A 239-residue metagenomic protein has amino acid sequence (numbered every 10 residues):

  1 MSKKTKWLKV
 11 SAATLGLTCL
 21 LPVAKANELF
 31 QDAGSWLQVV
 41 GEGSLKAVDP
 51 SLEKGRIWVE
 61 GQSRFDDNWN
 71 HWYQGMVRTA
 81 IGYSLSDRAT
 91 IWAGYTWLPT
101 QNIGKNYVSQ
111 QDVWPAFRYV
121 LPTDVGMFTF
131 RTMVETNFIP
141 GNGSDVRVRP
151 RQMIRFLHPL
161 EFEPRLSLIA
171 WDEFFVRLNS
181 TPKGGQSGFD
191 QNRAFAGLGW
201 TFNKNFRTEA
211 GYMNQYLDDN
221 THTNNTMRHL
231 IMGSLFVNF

Functional and structural regions predicted by a protein language model:
M1-F30, F239: Cleavable N-terminal export/targeting peptides
A24-W69: Short glycine/proline- and aromatic-enriched beta-strand/turn motifs that initiate or cap beta-hairpins
Q31-L37, Y73-G75, S109-V113, S144-P150 (+2 more regions): Residues that define the transmembrane beta-barrel architecture of outer-membrane proteins
G43-L45, Y83, Y119-L121, H158-L160 (+2 more regions): Residue-level signature of outer-membrane beta-barrel architecture
A47-I57, R88-A93, D124-F128, F162-S167 (+1 more regions): Repeated loop/turn-to-beta-strand initiation elements of outer-membrane beta-barrel proteins
G61-W72, R88-D145, W171-R177, M213-T221: Outer-membrane beta-barrel translocator/channel fold
F117, M227-F239: Outer-membrane beta-barrel "beta-signal"
M127, R131-D219, N238-F239: Outer-membrane beta-barrel transmembrane domain signature
